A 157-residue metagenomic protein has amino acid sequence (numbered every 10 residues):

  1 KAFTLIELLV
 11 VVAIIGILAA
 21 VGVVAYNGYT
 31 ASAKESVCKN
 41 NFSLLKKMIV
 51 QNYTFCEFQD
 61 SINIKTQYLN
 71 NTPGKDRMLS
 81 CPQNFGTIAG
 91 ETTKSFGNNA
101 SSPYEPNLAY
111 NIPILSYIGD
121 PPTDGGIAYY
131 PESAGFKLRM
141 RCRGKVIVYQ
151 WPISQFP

Functional and structural regions predicted by a protein language model:
K1-N27: N-terminal single-pass transmembrane signal-anchor helix
I17-A25, L69, G125-P131: Short, low-complexity cationic-aromatic patches
A25-L44: Aliphatic-rich helix starts adjacent to a transmembrane/signal segment
S43, K47-L79: Alpha-helix exit/C-cap motif
L44, I62, G86-I88, V148: Secreted/processed peptides and extracellular or luminal domains of membrane proteins
T66-A128: Surface-exposed intrinsically disordered loops and tails
S116-P157: Short, surface-exposed interaction loops/tails
